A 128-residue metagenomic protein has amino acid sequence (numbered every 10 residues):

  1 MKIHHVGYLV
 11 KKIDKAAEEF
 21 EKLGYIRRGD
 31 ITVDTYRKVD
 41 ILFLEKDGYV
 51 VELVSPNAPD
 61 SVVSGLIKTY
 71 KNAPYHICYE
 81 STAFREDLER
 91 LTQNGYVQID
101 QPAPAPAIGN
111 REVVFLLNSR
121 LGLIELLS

Functional and structural regions predicted by a protein language model:
M1-R37: Long, hydrophobic N-terminal alpha-helical segment
K2-K12, L42-E45, S64-E86, R90: Vicinal oxygen chelate
G7, E52-V54: Short, conserved beta-strand edge motifs with alternating hydrophobic and charged residues
A16, R27, V51, S61-V62 (+1 more regions): Short loop/beta submotifs within extracellular cysteine-rich repeat domains
E18-K22, E86-Q93: Replace "anionic and nucleotidyl ligands
R27-R28, T35-Y36, D60-I67, I99-Q101 (+1 more regions): A cross-kingdom feature marking solvent-exposed beta-strand/loop segments within repeated, beta-rich binding/scaffold
T32, L42-D47, V51-E52, L88-S128: Vicinal oxygen chelate
P56-A58: Short, conserved turn/kink motifs that form compact alpha/beta structural patches or helix kinks used as
